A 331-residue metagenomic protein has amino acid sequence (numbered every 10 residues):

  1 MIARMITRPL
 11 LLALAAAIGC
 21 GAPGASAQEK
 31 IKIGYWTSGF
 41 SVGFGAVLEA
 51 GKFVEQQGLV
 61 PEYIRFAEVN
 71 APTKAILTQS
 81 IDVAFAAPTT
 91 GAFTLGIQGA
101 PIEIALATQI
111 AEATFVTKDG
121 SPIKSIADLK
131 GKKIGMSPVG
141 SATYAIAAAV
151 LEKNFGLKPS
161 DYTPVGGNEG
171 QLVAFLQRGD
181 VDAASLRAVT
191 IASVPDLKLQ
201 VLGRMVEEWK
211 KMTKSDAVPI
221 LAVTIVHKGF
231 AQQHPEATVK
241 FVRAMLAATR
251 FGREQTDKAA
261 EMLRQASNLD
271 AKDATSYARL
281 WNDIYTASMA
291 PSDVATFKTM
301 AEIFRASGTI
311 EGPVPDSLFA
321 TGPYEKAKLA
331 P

Functional and structural regions predicted by a protein language model:
M1-L11: Bacterial N-terminal signal peptides that target proteins for export
P9-G21: Bacterial N-terminal signal peptides
G21-A27: Sec/Tat signal peptide C-region and signal peptidase I cleavage site
Q28-G166, F175-R178, D182-A188, L202-G203: Short, glycine-/small- and polar/acidic-enriched structural segments that line small-molecule recognition paths
K52, Q56, V206-A217, D283-S292: Short, solvent-exposed loop/beta-turn-alpha elements that line the ligand-binding surface or hinge of extracytoplasmic
T90, Q171-Q265: Pocket-lining segment of extracytoplasmic ligand-binding domains
A231-T309: Secondary-structure end/capping motifs
A301-P331: Conserved C-terminal helix/tail region of periplasmic/extracytoplasmic solute-binding proteins
